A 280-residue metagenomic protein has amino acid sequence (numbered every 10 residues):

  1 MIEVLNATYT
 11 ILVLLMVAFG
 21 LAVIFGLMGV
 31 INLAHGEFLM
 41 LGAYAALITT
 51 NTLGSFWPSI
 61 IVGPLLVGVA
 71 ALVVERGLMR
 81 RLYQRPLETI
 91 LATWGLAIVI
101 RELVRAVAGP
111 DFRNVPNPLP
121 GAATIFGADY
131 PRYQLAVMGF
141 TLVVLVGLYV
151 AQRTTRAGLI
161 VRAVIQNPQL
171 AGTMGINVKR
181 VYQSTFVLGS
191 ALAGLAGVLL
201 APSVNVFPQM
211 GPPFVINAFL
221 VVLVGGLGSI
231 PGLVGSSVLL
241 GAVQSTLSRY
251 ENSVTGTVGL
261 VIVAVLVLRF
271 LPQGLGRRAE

Functional and structural regions predicted by a protein language model:
M1-A7, Y130, L148-R156, T185-V222 (+1 more regions): Inter-helical junctions in multi-pass inner-membrane proteins, predominant in energy-converting antiporter-like
M1-M16, A45, L53-S59, R85-I90 (+5 more regions): Membrane-interfacial amphipathic/re-entrant helices at transmembrane-helix boundaries
L5, L27-V73: Membrane-embedded helix boundary and interhelical linker motif in transport proteins
L21, G54-A97, L103, G235-L240 (+1 more regions): Alpha-helical transmembrane segments within multi-pass membrane transporters and channels
E37-L41, L82-R105, G211-L223, E251-R269: Pore- or pathway-lining transmembrane helices of multi-pass membrane proteins that form conduits for solutes/ions
G77, E88, V107, Q166-T173 (+2 more regions): Cytosolic-side transmembrane-helix boundaries in multi-pass membrane proteins
R81-T154, V181-S184, E251, A279-E280: Transmembrane helix-bundle core of multi-pass membrane transporters and related energy-transducing complexes
F126-V206, I230-G235: Helix-loop-helix "hairpin" substructures at the membrane interface of multi-pass membrane proteins
